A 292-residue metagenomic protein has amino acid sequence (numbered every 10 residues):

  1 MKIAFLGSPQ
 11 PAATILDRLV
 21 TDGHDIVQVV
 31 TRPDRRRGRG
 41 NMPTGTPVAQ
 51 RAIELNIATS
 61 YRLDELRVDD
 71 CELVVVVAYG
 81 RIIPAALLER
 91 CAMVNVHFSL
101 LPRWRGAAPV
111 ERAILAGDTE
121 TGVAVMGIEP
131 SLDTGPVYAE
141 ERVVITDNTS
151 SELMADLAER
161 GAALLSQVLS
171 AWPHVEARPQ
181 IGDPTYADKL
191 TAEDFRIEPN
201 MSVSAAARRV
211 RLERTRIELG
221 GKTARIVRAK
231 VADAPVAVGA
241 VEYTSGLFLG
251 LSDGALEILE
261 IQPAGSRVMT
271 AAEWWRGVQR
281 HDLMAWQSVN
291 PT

Functional and structural regions predicted by a protein language model:
M1-G38: N-terminal Rossmann-like dinucleotide-binding module
G7, V29, A52, V74 (+7 more regions): A residue-level signal for conserved active-site and pocket-lining positions in enzyme catalytic cores
L19, Q50-N56, L87, V210: A generic structural signal for well-ordered alpha-helical segments
T21-D22, L73-Y186: Donor/substrate-binding cores of folate-linked one-carbon enzymes
P33-I53: N-terminal beta-loop-helix "entrance" segment that forms/cooperates in small-molecule cofactor or anionic ligand
A58-R62: Short acidic-hydrophobic, aromatic-tinged amphipathic segments that line or gate anion-handling sites
L63-E72: Short amphipathic alpha-helix with an adjacent loop that forms part of the alpha/beta core around
I181-T292: Internal anion-binding site segments
